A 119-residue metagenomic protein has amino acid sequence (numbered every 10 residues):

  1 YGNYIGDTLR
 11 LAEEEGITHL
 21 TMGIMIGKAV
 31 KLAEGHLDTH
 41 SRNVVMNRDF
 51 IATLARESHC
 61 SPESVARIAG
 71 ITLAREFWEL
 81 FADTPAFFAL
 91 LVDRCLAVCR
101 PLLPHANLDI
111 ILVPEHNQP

Functional and structural regions predicted by a protein language model:
Y1-A89, R94-A106, I111-E115: A structural signal for small-residue-enriched, beta-sheet-centric alpha/beta enzyme cores and oligomeric scaffold folds
